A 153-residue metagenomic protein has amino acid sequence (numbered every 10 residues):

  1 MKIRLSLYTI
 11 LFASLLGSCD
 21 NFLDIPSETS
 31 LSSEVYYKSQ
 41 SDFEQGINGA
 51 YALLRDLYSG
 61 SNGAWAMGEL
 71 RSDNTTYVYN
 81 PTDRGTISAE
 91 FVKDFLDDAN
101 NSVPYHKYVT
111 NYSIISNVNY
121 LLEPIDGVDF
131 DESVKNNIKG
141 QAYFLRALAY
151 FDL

Functional and structural regions predicted by a protein language model:
M1-E28: Bacterial Sec-dependent N-terminal signal peptides
C19-G68: Membrane-proximal, proline-rich intrinsically disordered regions
S32, L70, V103-K107: Hydrophobic alpha-helical transmembrane segments of multi-pass small-molecule transporters/permeases
Y36, R71-D73, F144, F151: Aromatic-residue hotspot detector
E44, A52-Y58, T82-L153: Conserved, well-structured interaction surfaces
D73-G85: Core domains of carbohydrate- and sulfate-ester-processing enzymes
